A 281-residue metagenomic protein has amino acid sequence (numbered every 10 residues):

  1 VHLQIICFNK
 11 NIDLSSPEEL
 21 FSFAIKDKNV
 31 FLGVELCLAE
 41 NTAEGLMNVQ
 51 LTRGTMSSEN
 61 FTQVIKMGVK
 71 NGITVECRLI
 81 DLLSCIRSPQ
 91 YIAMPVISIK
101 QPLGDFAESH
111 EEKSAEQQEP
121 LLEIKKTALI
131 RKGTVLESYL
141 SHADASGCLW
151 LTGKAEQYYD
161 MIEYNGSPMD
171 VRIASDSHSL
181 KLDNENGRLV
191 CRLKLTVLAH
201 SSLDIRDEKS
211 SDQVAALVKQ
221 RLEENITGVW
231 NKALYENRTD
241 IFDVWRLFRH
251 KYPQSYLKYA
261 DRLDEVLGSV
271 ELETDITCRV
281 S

Functional and structural regions predicted by a protein language model:
V1-S281: A glycine-rich, acidic short-motif signal
